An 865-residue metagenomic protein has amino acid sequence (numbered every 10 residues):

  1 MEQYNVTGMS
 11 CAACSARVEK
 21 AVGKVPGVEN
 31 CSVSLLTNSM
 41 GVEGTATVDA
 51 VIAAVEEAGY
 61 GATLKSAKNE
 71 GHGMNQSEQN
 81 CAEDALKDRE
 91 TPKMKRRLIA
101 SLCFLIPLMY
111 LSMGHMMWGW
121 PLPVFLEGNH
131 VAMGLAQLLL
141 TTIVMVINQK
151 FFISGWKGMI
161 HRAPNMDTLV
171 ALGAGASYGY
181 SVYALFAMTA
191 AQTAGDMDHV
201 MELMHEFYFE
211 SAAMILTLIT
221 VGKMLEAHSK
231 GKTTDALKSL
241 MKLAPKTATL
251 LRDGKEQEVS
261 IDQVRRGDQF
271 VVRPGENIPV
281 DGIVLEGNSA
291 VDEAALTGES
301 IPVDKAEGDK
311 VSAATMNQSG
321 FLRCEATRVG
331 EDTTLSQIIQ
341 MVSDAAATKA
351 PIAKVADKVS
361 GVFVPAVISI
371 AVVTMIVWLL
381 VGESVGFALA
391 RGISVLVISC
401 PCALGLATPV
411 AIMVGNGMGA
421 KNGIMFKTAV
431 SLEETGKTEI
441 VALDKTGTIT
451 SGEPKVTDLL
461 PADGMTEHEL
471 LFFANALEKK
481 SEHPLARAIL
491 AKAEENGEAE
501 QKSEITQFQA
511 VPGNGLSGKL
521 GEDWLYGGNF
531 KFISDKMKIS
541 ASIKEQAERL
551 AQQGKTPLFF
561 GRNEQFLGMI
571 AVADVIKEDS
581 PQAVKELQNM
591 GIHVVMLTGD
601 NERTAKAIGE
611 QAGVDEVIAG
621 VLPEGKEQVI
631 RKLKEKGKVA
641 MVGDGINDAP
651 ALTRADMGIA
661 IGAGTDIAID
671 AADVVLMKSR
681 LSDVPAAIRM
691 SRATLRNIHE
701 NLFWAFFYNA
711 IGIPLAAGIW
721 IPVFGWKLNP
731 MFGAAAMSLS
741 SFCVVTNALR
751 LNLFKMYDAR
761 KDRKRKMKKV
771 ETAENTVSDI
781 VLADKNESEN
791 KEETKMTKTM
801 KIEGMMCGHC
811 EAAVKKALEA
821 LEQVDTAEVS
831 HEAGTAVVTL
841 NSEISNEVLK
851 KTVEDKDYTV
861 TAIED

Functional and structural regions predicted by a protein language model:
M1-A132, K255-E256, Q340-T348, K755-D865: Flexible metal-binding regulatory segments at protein termini and peripheral loops
A16, P274, T348, T438 (+6 more regions): Conserved ATP-binding TGD loop and adjacent catalytic N/P-domain core of P-type ATPases
P26-E43, V48-D49, E206-F207, K238-D332 (+2 more regions): Conserved cytosolic catalytic loops of P-type ATPases
K93-T247, K358, L459, G725-P730 (+2 more regions): Transmembrane helix-loop-helix hairpins at the membrane interface
R96, T315, E439-L443, I449-E482 (+3 more regions): ATP-driven catalytic headpiece of P-type ATPases
M117-V131, I160, G179, M418 (+9 more regions): Membrane-embedded alpha-helical bundles of multi-pass transporters
M188, M197-V200, A213-P274, K305 (+6 more regions): Juxtamembrane coupling segments of multi-pass membrane pumps/enzymes
L296, V355, A390, A403-L477 (+5 more regions): Conserved catalytic phosphorylation-site environment of P-type ATPases
